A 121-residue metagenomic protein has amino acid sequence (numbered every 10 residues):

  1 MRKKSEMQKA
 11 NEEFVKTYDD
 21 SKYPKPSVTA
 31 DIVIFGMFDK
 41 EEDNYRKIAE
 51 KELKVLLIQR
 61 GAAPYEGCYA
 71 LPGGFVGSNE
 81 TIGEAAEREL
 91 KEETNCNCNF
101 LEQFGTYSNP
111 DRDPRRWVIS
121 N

Functional and structural regions predicted by a protein language model:
M7-K9: Interdomain regulatory linker/hinge segments that flank or connect interaction modules in polarity/junction/synaptic
N11-A70, G83, C98: N-terminal strand-loop-strand
E50-K51, G83, E87, K91 (+1 more regions): Active-site segment of metal-dependent pyrophosphate-handling enzymes, primarily the Nudix hydrolase catalytic core
L71-P72, Q103: Short glycine/serine/threonine-biased micro-segments
